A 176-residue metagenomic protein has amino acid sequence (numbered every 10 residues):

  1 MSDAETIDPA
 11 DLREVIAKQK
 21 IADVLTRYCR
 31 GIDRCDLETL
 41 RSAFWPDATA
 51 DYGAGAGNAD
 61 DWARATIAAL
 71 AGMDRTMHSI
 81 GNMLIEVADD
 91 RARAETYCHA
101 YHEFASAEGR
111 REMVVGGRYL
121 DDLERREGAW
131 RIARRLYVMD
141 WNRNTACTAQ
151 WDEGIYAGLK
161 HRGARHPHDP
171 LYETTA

Functional and structural regions predicted by a protein language model:
M1-R34, E38-S42: Short, low-complexity N-terminal intrinsically disordered segments enriched in polar/charged residues
S2, R93-E95, G116-E153: Short beta-strand edge/turn micro-motifs at domain boundaries
Q19, M73-T76, E112-V114: Transmembrane beta-barrel outer-membrane domains
I32, F44, C98-A100, L136-M139: Short beta-strand segments enriched in hydrophobic/aromatic residues within well-folded beta-rich domains
L37-F104: A solvent-exposed, acidic/Ser-Thr-rich amphipathic alpha-helical stretch
H78-I80, V114-Y119: Short, surface-exposed coil-to-beta transition loops
Y101-R111, N142-R143: Short, cysteine-centered beta-strand-loop-beta hairpins and adjacent loop/turn segments enriched in charged/polar
T145-A176: Acidic/histidine-enriched, glycine/proline-rich intrinsically disordered or flexible terminal extensions
